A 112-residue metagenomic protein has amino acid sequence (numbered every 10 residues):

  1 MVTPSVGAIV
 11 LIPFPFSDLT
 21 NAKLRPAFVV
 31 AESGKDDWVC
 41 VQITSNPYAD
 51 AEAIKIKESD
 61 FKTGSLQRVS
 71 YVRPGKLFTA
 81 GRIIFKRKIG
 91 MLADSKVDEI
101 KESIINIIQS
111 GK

Functional and structural regions predicted by a protein language model:
D18-T20, R68: Coiled-coil-like amphipathic alpha-helices with heptad-repeat character
T20-K23, V29-K62: Compact nucleic-acid interaction/catalytic patches
T63-K112: C-terminal terminal-subdomain/extension
